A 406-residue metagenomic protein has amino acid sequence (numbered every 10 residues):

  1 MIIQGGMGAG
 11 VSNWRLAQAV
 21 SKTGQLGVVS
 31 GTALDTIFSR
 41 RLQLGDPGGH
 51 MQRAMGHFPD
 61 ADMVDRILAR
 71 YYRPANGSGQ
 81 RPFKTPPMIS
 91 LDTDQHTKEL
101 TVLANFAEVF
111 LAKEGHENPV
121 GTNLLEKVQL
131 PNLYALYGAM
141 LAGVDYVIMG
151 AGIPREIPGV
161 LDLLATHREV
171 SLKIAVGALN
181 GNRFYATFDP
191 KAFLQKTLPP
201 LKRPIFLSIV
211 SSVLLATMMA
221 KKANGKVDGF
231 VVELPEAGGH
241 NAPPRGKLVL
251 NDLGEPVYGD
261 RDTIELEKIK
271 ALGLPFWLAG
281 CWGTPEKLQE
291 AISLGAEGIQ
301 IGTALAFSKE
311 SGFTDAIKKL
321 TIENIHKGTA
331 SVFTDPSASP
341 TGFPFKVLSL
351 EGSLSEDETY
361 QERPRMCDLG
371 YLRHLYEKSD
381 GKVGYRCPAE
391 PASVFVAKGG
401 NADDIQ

Functional and structural regions predicted by a protein language model:
M1-A271: Active-site entrance/lid segments in N-terminal catalytic domains of soluble metabolic enzymes
I3, V227, P235-P275, G283-E286 (+1 more regions): Conserved active-site-proximal phosphate/metal-binding subdomains
N13-L16, D35, L288, A306 (+1 more regions): Ubiquitous "structural anchor" signal
V20, A291-I292: Hydrophobic residues within well-ordered alpha-helices
